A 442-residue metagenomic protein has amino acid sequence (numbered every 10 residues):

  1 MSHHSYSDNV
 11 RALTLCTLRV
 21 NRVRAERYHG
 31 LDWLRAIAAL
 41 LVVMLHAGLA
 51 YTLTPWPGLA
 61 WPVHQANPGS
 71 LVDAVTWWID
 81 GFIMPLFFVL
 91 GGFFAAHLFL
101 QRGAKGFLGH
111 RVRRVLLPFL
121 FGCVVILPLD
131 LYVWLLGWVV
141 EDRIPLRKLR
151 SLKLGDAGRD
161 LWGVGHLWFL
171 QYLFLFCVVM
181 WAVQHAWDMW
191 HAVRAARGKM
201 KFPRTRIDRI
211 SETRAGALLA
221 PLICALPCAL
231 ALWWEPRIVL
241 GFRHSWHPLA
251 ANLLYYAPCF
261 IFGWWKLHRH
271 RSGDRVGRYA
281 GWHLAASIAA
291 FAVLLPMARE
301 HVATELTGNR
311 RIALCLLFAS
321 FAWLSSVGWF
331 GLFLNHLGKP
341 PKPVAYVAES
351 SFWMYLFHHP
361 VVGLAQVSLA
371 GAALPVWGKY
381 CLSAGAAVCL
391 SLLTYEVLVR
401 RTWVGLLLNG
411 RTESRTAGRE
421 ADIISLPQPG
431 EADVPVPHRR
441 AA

Functional and structural regions predicted by a protein language model:
H3-A442: Alpha-helical transmembrane segments and their immediate juxtamembrane cytosolic regions
